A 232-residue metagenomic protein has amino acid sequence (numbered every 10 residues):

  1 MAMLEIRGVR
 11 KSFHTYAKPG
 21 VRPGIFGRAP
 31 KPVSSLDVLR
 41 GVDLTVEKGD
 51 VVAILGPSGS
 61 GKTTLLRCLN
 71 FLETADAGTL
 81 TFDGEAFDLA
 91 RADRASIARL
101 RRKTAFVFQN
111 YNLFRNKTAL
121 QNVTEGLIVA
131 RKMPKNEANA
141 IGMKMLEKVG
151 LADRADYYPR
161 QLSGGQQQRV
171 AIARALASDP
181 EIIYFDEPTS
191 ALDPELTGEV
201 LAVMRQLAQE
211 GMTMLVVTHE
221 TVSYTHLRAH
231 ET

Functional and structural regions predicted by a protein language model:
L55-P57: The feature captures the beta-strand-to-loop junction immediately N-terminal to the Walker
N70: Helix-to-loop junction immediately C-terminal to a conserved catalytic motif
F87-A105, K135-N136: ABC ATPase NBD coupling module
Y157-R160, S178, E210: Conserved signature/switch motifs of ABC ATPase nucleotide-binding domains
I183-D186: Catalytic Walker B motif of ABC-type/P-loop ATPase nucleotide-binding domains
T189, T225-T232: Conserved small/polar residues in nucleotide/adenosyl-binding loops
P194-L196: Helix N-cap at the start of a conserved alpha-helix in ABC-type nucleotide-binding domains
